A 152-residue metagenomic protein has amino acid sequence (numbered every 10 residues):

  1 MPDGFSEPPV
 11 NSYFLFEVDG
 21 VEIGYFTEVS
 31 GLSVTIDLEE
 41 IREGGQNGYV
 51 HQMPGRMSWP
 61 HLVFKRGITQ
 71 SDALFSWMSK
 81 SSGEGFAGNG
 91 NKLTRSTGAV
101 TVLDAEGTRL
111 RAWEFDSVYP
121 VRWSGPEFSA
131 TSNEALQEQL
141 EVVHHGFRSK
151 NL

Functional and structural regions predicted by a protein language model:
M1-L152: Glycine-rich, low-complexity intrinsically disordered segments
